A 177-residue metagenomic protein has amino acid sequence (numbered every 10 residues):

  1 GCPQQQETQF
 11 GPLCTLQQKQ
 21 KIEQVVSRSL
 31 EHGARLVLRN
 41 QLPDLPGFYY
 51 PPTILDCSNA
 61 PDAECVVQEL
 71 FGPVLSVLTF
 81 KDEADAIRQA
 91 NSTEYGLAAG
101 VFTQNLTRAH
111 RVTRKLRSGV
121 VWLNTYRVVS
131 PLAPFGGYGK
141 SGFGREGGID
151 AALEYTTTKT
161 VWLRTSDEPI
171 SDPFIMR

Functional and structural regions predicted by a protein language model:
C2, R35-D44, C57: Conserved small-domain helix->loop->beta segment predominantly found in fold-type I
Q5-F10: Short linear capping/connector segments at secondary-structure termini
L13-E23: Short beta-strand to alpha-helix junction loop
Q24-L30: Helical element adjacent to the flavin cofactor pocket in flavoenzyme catalytic cores
L30-E31, D85: Short helix-capping and hinge/turn segments at secondary-structure transitions, especially at repeat and domain
H32-G33, W162: Short secondary-structure junctions and interdomain/linker hinges
L42, Y49-R177: Conserved C-terminal structural/oligomerization subdomain of aldehyde/semialdehyde dehydrogenase
